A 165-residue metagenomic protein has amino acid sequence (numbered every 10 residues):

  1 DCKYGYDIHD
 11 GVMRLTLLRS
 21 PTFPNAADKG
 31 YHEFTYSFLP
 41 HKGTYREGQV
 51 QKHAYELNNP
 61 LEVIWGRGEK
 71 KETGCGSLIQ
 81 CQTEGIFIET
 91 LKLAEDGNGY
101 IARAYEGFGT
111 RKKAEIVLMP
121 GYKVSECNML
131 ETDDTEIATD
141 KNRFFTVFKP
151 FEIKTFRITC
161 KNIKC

Functional and structural regions predicted by a protein language model:
D1-C165: Terminal accessory/anchoring regions of large secretory-pathway or extracellular enzymes
